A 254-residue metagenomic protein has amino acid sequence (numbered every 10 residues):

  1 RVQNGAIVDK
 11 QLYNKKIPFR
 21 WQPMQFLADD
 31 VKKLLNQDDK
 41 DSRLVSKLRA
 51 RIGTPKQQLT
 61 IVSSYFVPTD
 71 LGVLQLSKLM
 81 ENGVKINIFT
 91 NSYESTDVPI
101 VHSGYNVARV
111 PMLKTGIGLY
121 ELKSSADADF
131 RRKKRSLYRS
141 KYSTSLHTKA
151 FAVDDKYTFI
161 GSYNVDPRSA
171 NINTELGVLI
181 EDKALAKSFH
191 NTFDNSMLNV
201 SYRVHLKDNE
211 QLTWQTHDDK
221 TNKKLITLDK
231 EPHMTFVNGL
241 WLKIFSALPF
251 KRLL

Functional and structural regions predicted by a protein language model:
R1-L254: Charged, low-complexity intrinsically disordered terminal segments
